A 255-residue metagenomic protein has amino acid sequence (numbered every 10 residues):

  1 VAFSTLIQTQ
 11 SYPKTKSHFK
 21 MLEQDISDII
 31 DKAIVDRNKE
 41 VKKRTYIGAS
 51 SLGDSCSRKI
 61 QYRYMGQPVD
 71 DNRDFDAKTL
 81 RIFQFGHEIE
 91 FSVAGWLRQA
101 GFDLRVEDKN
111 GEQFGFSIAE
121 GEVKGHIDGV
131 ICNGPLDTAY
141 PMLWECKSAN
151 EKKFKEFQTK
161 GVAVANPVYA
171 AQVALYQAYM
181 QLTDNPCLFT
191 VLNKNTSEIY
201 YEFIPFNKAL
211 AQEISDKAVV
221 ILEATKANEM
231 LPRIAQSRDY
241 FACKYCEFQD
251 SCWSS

Functional and structural regions predicted by a protein language model:
V1-L143, N150-K152, A163: Metal-dependent nuclease catalytic cores that hydrolyze phosphodiester bonds in DNA/RNA, characterized by
D31-K39, E151-T159, V219-M230: Short amphipathic alpha-helical segments and their helix-coil junctions
R63-M65, K147, L192, Q249: Structured loops at beta-to-helix junctions and adjacent beta-edge loops in soluble globular domains
R73-D74, F154-K160, Y200-Y201: Short acidic, glycine/proline-rich loop/turn micro-motifs
R105-V106, L143-E145, P186-V191: A structural signal for short, well-ordered beta-strand segments and their strand-loop junctions that often border
K147, E151-A170: Conserved helix-adjacent loop modules within structured domains
A163-A170, L175-S255: Metal-dependent nuclease catalytic regions and adjoining charged, substrate-binding loops involved in nucleic-acid end
